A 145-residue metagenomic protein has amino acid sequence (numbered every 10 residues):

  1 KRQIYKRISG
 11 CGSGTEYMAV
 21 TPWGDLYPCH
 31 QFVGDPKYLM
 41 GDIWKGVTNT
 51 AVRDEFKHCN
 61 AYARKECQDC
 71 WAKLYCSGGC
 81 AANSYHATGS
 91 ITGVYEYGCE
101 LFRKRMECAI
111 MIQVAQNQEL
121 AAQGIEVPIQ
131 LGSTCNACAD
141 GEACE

Functional and structural regions predicted by a protein language model:
K1, H30-S77: C-terminal accessory region of radical SAM enzymes
K1-D35, Y75, G124-E145: A C-terminal junction/extension of Radical SAM enzymes
R7-S9, C59, T88: Residues embedded in well-ordered secondary-structure elements
E16, K45-T48, K104: Short capping/connector residues at structural and topological boundaries
T21, Y27, G41, A81 (+1 more regions): Residues in well-ordered beta-strands of folded domains
K37, Y62-E145: Radical SAM enzyme core and accessory elements
